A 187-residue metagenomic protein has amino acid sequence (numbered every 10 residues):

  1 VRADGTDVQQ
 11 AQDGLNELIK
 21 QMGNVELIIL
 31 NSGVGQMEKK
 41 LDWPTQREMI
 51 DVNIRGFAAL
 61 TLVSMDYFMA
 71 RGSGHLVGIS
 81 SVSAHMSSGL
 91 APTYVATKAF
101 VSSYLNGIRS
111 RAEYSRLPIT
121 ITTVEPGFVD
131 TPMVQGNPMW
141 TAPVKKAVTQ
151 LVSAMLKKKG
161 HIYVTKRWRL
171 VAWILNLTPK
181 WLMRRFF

Functional and structural regions predicted by a protein language model:
V1-Q9: Rossmann-fold cofactor-recognition segment
N31-Q36: Conserved NAD(P)H cofactor-binding loop of Rossmann-fold oxidoreductase domains
E38-D51: Short alpha-helical oligomerization interface
T61, T97: Active-site helix of classical SDR
S81: Residue(s) in the substrate-gating loop at a strand-loop-helix junction that position the organic substrate next
S88-T93: Active-site loop immediately N-terminal to the catalytic Tyr-X3-Lys motif of short-chain dehydrogenase/reductase
T123, Q135-W173: C-terminal helical subdomain
